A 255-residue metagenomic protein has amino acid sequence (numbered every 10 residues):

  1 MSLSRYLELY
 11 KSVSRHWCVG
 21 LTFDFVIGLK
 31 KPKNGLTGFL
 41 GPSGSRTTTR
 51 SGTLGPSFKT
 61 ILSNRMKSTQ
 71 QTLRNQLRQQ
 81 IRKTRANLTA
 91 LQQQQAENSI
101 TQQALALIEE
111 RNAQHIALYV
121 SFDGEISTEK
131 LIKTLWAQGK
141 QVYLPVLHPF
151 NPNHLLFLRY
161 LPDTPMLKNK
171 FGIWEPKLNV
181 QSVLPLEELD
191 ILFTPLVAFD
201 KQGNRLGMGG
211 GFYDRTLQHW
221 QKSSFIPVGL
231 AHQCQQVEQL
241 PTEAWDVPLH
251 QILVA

Functional and structural regions predicted by a protein language model:
K30-N34, T60: Polybasic, lysine-rich low-complexity intrinsically disordered segments
G41-S45: Periodic, rod-like helical contexts
P56-R65: Short, Lys/Arg-enriched N-terminal segments with co-localized hydrophobic residues within the first ~10-30 amino acids
K67-E188: N-terminal active-site beta-alpha-beta segment that forms phosphate/nucleotide-binding and substrate-recognition loops
N151-A255: Conserved phosphate- and dinucleotide-binding cores of soluble alpha/beta proteins, encompassing both enzyme active
